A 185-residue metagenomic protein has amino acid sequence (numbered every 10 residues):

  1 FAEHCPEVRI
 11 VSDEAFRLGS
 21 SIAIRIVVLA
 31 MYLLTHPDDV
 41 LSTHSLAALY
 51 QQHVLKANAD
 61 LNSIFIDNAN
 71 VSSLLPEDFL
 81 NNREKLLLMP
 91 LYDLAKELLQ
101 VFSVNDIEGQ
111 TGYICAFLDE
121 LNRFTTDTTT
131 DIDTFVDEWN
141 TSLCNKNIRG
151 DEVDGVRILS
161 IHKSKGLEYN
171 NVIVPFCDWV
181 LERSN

Functional and structural regions predicted by a protein language model:
F1-D93, Q100-N105, L118-D119: ATPase/helicase motor core of nucleic-acid motors
F1-L41, G112-N145, R149-V174, W179-E182: Conserved motor-region signature of P-loop NTPase helicases/translocases
L94-L98, F135-V136: Short, well-structured alpha-helical segments that form the helix of a local strand-helix-strand
E97-Q100, E152: Short, hydrophobic/aliphatic alpha-helical segments
N185: Conserved SF2 helicase motif VI
